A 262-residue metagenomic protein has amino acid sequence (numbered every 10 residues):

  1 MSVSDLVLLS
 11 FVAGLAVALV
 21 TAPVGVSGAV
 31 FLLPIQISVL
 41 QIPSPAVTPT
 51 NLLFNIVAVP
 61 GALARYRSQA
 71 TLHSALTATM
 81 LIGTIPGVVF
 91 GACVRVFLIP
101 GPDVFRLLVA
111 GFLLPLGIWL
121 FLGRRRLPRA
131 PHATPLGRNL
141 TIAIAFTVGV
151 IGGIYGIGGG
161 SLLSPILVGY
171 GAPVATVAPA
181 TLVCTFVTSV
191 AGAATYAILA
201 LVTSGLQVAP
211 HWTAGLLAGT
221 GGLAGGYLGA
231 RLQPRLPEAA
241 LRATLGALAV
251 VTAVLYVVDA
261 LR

Functional and structural regions predicted by a protein language model:
M1-L19, S38-V39, S44, G61-V148 (+2 more regions): Juxtamembrane transmembrane-helix boundary motif
G14-G25, F146-Y155, T188: Transmembrane alpha-helix interface/packing and boundary motifs in multi-pass membrane proteins, characterized by
V24-L32, Y155-S164: Transmembrane helix boundary and interhelical junction motifs in multipass membrane proteins
L32-P45, L162-T176: Interfacial segments of multi-pass membrane proteins
T48-I56, A178-S189, A249: Transmembrane helix-bundle signature of multi-pass membrane transporters/permeases
T134-G137, S161, P165: Short glycine/proline-centered loop/turn elements that form peptide/ligand docking sites
T176-A178, C184, G221, Y227: Long, contiguous secondary-structure blocks with strong helical propensity
V190-T195: Hydrophobic alpha-helical transmembrane segments that constitute the membrane-spanning cores of multi-pass membrane
